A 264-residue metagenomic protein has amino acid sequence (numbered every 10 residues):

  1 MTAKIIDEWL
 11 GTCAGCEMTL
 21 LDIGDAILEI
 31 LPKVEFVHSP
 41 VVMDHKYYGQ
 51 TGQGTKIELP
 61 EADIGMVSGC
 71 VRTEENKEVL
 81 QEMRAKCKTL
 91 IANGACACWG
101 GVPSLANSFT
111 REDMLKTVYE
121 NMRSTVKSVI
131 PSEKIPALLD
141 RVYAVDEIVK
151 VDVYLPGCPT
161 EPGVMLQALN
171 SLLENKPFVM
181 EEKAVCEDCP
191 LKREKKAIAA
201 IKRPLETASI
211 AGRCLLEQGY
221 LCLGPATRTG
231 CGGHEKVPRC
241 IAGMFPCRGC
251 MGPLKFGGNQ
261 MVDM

Functional and structural regions predicted by a protein language model:
M1-E235, M251: Iron-sulfur-associated redox domains of electron-transfer enzymes in respiratory and anaerobic energy metabolism
G230-E235, R239-M264: Long, compositionally biased charged/polar accessory segments in the mid-to-C-terminal portions of proteins
